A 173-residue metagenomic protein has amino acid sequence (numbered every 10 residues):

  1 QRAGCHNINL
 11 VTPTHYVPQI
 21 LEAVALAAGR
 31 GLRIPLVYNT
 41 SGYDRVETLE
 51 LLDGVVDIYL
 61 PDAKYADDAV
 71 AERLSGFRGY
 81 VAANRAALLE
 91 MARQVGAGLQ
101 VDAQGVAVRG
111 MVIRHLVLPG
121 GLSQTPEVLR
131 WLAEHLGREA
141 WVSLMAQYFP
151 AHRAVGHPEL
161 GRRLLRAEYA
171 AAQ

Functional and structural regions predicted by a protein language model:
R2-P158: Conserved AdoMet/S-adenosylmethionine-binding subsite of the radical SAM
E159-L164: Acceptor-substrate binding/catalytic loop of class I
L165-A172: Short alpha-helix
